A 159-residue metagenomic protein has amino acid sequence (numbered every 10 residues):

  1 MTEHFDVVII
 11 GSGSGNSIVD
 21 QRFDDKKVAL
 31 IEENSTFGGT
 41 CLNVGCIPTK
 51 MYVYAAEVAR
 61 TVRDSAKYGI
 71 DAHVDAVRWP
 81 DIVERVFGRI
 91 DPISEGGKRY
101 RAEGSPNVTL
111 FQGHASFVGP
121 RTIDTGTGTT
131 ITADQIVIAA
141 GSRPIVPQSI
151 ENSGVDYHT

Functional and structural regions predicted by a protein language model:
M1-G13: Beta1/beta-strand and adjacent pyrophosphate-binding region of the FAD-binding site in flavoprotein oxidoreductases
T2-F5, Q21-K26, E32-T159: Glycine-rich flavin
I10, I31-E32: The conserved SAM/SAH-binding core of class I Rossmann-like methyltransferase domains, concentrating on the hydrophobic
G15-S17: N-terminal Rossmann-fold NAD(P) dinucleotide-binding loop
